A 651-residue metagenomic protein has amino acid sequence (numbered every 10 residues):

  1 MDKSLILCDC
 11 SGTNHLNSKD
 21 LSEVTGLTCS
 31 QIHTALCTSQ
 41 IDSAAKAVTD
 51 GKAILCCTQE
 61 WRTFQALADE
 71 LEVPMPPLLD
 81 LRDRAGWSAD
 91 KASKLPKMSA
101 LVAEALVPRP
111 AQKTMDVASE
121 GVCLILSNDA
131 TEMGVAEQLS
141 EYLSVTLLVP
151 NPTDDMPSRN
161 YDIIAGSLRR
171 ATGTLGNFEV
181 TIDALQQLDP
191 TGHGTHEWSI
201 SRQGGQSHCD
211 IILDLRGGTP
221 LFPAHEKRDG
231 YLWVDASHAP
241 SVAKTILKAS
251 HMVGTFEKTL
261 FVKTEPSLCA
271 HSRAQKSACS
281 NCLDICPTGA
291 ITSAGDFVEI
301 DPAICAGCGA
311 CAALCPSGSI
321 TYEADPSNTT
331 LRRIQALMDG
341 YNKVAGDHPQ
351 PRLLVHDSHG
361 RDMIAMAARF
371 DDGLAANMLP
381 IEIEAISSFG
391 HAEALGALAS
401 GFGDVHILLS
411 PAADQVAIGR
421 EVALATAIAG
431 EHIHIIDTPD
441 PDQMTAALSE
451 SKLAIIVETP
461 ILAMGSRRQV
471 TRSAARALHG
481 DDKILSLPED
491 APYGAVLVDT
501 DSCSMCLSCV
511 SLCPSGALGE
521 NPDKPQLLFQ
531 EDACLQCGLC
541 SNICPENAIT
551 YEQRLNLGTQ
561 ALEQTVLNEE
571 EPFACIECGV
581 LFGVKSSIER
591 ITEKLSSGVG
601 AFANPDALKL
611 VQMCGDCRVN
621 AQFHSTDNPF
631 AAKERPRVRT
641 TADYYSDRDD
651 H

Functional and structural regions predicted by a protein language model:
M1-S144, L148-I285, G289, Q350-M363 (+8 more regions): Ferredoxin-type iron-sulfur electron-transfer modules and their immediate structural context
M1-S4, D116-M133, E137, E141 (+7 more regions): Feature of Fe-S/electron-transfer and energy-metabolism proteins that preferentially highlights extended coupling
E70-L71, R228-G230, M338, R369-D371 (+2 more regions): Short secondary-structure boundary/capping segments
M133-Q138, A392-V405, S410, D414 (+1 more regions): General detector of N-terminal leader/presequence modules that precede the first folded domain
S267, A310-L408, E546-H651: Flanking helices and flexible, charged tails adjoining ferredoxin-like Fe-S electron-transfer domains in multi-subunit
I285-G318, S508, L512-S515, K524-I543: Basic (Lys/Arg-enriched) interaction patch that binds polyanionic ligands
A294-A336, H406, P411-V416, R420-A423 (+2 more regions): Terminal amphipathic helices with adjacent charged low-complexity linkers/tails
F297-C308, V498-C503, Q526-Q536, Q564-T565 (+2 more regions): Flexible gly/pro/ser-rich segments immediately N-terminal to CXXCH heme-c attachment motifs in exported/periplasmic
